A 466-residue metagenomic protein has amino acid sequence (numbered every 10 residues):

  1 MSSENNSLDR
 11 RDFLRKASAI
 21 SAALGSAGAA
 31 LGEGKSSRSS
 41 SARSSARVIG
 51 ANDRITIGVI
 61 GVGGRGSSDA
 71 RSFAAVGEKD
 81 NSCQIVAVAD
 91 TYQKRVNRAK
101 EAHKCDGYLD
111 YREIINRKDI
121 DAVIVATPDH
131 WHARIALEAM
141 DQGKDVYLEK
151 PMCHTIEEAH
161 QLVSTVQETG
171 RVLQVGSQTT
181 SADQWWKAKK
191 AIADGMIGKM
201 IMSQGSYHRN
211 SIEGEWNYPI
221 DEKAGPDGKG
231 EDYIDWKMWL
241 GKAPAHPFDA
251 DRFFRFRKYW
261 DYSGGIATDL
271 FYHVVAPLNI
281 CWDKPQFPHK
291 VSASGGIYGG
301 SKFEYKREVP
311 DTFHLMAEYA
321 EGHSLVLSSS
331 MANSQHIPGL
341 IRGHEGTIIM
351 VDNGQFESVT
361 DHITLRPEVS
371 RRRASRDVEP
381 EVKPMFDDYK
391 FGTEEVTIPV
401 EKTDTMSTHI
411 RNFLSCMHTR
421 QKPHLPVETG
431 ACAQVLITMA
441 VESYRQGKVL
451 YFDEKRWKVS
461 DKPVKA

Functional and structural regions predicted by a protein language model:
S2-L148, E157-V172, R456: N-terminal glycine-/serine-/threonine-rich beta1-alpha1-beta2 phosphate-ribose binding loop of Rossmann-like
K16-A51, Y305, F391, I398-E401 (+1 more regions): C-terminal helix-rich "cap/oligomerization" subdomain common to oxidoreductases
D145, C153-Y233, K237-M238: A contiguous active-site-proximal alpha/beta segment in oxidoreductase catalytic domains
R171, Y218-E222, R255-G264, T393-E395: Flexible glycine/proline-enriched surface loops and loop-helix/loop-strand junctions
V175-S177, P226, D261-T268, I297-E304 (+3 more regions): Active-site rim elements
Q204-R252, V359-P384: Core domains of carbohydrate- and sulfate-ester-processing enzymes
D227-H323, M331-N333: Rossmann-like dinucleotide-binding domain that binds NAD(P)(H)
G295, Y305-T405: NAD(P)-dinucleotide binding in Rossmann-like oxidoreductases
